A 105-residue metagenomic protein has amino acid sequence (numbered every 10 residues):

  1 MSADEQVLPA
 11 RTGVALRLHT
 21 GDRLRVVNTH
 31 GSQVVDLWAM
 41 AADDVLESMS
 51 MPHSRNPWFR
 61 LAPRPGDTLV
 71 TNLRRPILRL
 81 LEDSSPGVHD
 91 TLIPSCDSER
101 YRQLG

Functional and structural regions predicted by a protein language model:
M1-G105: Acidic, Ser/Thr/Pro
